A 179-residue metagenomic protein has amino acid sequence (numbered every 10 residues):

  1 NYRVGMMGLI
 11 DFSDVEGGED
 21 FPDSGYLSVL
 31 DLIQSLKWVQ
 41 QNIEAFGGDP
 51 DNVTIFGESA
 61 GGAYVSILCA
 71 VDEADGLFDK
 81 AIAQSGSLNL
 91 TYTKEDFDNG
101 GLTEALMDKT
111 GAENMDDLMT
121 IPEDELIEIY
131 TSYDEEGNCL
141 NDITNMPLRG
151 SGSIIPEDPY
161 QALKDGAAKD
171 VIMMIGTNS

Functional and structural regions predicted by a protein language model:
N1, F56, V71, I82-S85 (+1 more regions): Alpha/beta-hydrolase-fold catalytic nucleophile elbow
Y2-I33, Q41-A45: Cap/lid segment of the alpha/beta-hydrolase catalytic domain
G8-S13, S66-L68, T91-D96: Short, solvent-exposed loop/turn and secondary-structure capping segments
L32-Q40, G101-M107: Short, well-ordered amphipathic alpha-helical segments that serve as non-catalytic structural scaffolds within diverse
V39, F46-S59: Alpha/beta-hydrolase fold nucleophile elbow
P50, L77-F78: Core-facing hydrophobic residues within beta-strands of well-ordered domains
G62-A74: Short glycine-enriched nucleophile-adjacent loop and the immediately C-terminal alpha-helix near the catalytic center
D75, Q84-S179: Substrate-access "cap/lid" subdomains that shape and gate the entrance to catalytic or ligand-binding pockets
